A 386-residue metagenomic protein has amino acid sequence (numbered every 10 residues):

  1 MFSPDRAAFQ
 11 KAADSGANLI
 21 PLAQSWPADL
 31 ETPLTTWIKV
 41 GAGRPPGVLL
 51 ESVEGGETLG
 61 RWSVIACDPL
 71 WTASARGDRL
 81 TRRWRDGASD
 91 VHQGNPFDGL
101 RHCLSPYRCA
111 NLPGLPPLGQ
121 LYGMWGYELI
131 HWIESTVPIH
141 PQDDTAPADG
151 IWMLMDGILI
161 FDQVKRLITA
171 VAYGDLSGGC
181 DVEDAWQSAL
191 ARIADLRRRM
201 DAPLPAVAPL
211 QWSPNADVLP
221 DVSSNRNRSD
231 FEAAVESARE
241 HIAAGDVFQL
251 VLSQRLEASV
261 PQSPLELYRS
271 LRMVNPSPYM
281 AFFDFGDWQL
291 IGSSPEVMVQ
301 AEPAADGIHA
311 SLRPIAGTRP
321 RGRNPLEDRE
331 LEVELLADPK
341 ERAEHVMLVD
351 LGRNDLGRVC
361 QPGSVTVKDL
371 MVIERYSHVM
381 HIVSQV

Functional and structural regions predicted by a protein language model:
M1-V386: Extended alpha-helical targeting/anchoring segments, especially N-terminal organellar/secretory targeting helices
